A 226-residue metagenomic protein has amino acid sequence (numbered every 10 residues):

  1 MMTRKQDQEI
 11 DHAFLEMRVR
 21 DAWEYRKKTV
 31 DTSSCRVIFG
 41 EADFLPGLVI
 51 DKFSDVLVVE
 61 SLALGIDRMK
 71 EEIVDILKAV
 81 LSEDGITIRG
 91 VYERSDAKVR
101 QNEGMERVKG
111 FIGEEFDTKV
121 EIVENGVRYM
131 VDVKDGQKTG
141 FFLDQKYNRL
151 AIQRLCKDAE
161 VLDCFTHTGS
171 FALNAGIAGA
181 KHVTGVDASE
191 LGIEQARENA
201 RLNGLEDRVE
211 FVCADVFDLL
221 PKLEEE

Functional and structural regions predicted by a protein language model:
M1-S54, L202: Non-catalytic accessory regions of SAM-dependent methyltransferases
D11-L15, G65, M69-I73: Short amphipathic alpha-helical segments
D21-T29, S82-E103, R154-A178, A188: A short, charged
E41-D51, K70-F141: Non-catalytic substrate-recognition/targeting regions of SAM-dependent transferases
V56-D67: A short interface-forming secondary-structure element
G110-E226: Rossmann-like S-adenosyl-L-methionine
